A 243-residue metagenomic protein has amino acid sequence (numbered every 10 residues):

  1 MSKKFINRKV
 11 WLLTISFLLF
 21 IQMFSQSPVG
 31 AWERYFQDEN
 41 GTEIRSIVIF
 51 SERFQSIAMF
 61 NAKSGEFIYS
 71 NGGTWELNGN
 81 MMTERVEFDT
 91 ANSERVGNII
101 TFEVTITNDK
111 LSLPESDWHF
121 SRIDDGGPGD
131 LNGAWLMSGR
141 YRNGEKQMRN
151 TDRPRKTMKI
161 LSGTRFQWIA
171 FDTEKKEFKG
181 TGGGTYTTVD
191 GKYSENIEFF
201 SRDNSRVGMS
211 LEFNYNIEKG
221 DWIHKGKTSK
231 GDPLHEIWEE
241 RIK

Functional and structural regions predicted by a protein language model:
M1-A31: Bacterial Sec-dependent N-terminal signal peptides
F24-E76, M81-T181, K192-K243: Lipid interaction determinants
G183-T187: Beta-propeller blade signature
